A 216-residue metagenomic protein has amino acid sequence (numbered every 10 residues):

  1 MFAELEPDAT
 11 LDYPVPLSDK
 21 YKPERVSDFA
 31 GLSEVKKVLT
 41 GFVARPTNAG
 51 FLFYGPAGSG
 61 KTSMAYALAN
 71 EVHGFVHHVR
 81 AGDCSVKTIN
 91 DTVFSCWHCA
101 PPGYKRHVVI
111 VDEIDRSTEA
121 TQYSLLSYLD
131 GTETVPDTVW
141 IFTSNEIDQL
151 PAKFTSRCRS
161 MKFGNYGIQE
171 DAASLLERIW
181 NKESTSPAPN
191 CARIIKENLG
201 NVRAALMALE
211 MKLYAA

Functional and structural regions predicted by a protein language model:
M1-E170, S174-N181, P189-K196, A204-E210: P-loop/Walker A NTP-binding region and its immediately flanking N-terminal helices in P-loop NTPase folds
N201: Short, conserved catalytic/metal-binding motifs centered on acidic residues
Y214-A216: Loop-to-helix "switch" segment enriched in basic and acidic residues adjacent to catalytic/ligand pockets
